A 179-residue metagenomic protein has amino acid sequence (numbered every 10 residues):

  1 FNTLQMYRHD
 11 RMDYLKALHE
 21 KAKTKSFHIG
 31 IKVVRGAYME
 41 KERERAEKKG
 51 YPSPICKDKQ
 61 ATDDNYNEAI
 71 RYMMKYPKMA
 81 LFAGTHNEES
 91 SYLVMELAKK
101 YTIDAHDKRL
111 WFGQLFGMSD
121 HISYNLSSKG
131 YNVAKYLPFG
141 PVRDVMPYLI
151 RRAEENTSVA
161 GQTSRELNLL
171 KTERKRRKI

Functional and structural regions predicted by a protein language model:
F1-I179: Positively charged, amphipathic and often flexible ligand-engagement surfaces
